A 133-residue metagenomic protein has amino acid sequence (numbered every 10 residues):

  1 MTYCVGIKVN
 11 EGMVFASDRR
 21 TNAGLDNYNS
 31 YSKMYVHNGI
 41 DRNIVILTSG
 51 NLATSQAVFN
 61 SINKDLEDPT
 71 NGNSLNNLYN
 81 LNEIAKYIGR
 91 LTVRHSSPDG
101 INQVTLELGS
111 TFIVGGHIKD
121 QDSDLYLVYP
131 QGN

Functional and structural regions predicted by a protein language model:
M1-T105: Conserved short S/T/G-enriched processing/targeting/catalytic segments and their helical context
T2-K8, M13-F15, S110-I118, D124-Y126: Short beta-strand scaffold segments in enzyme catalytic cores
A23-G24, T54-Q56, G116, D120-L125: Short, well-ordered, mixed-charge alpha-helical segments that flank or form enzyme active sites
T105-S110, G132: Glycine-rich phosphate- or other oxyanion-binding loops that anchor nucleotides, phosphorylated ligands
S123-N133: Conserved mixed alpha/beta catalytic, RNA-binding, or beta-rich assembly cores of soluble enzyme, regulatory
